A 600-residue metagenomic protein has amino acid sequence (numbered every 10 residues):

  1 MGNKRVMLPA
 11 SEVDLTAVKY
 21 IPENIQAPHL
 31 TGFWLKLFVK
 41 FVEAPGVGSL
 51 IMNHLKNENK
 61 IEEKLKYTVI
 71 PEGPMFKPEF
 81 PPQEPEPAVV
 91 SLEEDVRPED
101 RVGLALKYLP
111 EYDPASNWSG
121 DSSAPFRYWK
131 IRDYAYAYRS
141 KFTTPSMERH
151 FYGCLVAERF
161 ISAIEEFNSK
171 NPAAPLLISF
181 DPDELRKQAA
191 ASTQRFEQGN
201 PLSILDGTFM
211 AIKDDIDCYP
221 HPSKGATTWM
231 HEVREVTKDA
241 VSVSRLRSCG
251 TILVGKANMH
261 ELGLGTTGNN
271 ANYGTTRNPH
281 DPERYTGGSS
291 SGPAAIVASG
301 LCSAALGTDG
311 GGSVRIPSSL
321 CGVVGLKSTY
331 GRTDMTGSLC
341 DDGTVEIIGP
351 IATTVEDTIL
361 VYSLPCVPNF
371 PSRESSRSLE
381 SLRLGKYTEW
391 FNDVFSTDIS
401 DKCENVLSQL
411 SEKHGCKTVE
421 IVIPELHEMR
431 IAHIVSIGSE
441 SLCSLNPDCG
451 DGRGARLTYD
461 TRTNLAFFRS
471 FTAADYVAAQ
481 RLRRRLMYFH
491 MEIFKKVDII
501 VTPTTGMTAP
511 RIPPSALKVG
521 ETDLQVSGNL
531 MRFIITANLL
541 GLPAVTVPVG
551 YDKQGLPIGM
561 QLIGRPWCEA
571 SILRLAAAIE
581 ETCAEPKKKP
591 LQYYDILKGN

Functional and structural regions predicted by a protein language model:
M1-K187, Q194, E412-H414, K588-N600: An N-terminal boundary/leader segment
M1-K19, S244, S248, A298-V394 (+6 more regions): Structural helix-boundary/capping segments
L35, V39, I131-R139, S146-R149 (+5 more regions): Serine-dependent amide/ester hydrolase catalytic core
V102, L106-P125, L205-T228, S378-Y387 (+4 more regions): Short helix-loop capping/hinge segments that flank enzyme active sites or metal/cofactor-binding pockets
F160, L185, K213, L246 (+5 more regions): Conserved hydrophobic/aromatic pocket- or pore-lining residues that grip, position, or stack substrates in active sites
P182-A190, G250-T251, H260: Long amphipathic alpha-helix in the N-terminal Rossmann-like dinucleotide-binding domain of NAD(P)-dependent
I204-I348, Y387-E389, P503-D523: Short glycine/serine-rich loop/turn segments
V254, K417-V422, V545: General small-molecule cofactor/ligand-binding pocket signal
